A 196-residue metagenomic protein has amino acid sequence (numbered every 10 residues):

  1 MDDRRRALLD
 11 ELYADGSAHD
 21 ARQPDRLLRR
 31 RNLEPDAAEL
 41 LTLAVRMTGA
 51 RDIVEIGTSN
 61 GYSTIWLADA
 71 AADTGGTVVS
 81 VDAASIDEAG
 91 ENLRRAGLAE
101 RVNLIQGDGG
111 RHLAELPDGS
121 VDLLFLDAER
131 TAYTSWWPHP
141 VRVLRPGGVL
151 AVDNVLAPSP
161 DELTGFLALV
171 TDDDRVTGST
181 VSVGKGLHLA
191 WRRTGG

Functional and structural regions predicted by a protein language model:
M1-L123, R130-A151, V155-G196: A short alpha-helical cap/connector motif
